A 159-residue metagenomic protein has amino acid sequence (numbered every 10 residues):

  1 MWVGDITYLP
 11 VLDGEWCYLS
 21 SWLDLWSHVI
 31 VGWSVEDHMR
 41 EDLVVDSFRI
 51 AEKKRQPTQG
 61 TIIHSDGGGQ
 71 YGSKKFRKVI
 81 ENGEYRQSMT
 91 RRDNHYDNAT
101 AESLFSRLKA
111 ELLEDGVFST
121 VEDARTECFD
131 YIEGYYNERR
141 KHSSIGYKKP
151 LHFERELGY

Functional and structural regions predicted by a protein language model:
M1-Y159: Charged DNA-binding/catalytic regions of mobile-element recombinases
